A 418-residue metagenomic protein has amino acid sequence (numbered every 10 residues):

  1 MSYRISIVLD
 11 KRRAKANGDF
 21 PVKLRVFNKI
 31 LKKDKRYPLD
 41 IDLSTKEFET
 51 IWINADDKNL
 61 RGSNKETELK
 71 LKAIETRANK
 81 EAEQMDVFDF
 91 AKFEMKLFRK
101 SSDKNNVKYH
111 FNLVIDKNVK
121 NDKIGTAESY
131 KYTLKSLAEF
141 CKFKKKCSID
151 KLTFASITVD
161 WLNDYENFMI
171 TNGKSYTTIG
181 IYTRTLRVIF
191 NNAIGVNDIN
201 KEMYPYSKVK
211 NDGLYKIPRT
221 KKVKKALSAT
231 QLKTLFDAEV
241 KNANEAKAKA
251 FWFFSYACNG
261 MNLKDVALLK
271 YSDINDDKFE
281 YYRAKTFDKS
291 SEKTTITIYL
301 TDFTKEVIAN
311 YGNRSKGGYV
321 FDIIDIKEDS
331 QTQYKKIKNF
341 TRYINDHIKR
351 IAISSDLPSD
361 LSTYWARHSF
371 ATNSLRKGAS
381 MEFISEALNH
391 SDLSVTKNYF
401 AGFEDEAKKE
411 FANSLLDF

Functional and structural regions predicted by a protein language model:
V8, G62-E83, N106-K135, V196-I199: Short, aromatic/basic-rich helix-turn unit that serves as a nucleic-acid recognition element
T133-F143, T171-K208, M261: N-terminal DNA-binding recognition helix of tyrosine site-specific recombinases/integrases
G180, Y206-L214, P218-L263: Basic, Lys/Arg- and aromatic-enriched nucleic-acid-binding interface segment
L232, T301-P358: Active-site/catalytic core of tyrosine-dependent DNA strand-transfer enzymes
N242, R314, K336, N345-E386: Short, basic (Lys/Arg/His-rich) helix/loop patches that form interaction surfaces in the mid-to-C-terminal regions
L268-A309: Conserved tyrosine-mediated DNA breakage-rejoining catalytic core shared by Y-recombinases
S272-K278, P358-S359, A379-N398: Short, polar N-cap/turn motifs at the start of nucleic acid-interacting alpha helices
R283-F287, L388-N413: Catalytic-site neighborhood detector that most strongly recognizes the C-terminal catalytic loop/helix of tyrosine
